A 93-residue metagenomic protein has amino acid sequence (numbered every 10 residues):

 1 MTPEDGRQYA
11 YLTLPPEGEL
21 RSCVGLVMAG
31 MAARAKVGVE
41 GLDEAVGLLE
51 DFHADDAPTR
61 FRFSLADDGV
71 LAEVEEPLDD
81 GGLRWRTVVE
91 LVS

Functional and structural regions predicted by a protein language model:
M1-A10, D51-S93: Conserved beta-strand-loop-beta-strand hairpin that lines the nucleotide-binding pocket of ATP/GTP-utilizing enzymes
T2-V27: An N-terminal amphipathic alpha-helical segment
E17, G38, L78-D80: Short, structured coil/loop segments at alpha-helix boundaries
E19-F52: Conserved short strand/loop->alpha-helix "switch" segment adjacent to the catalytic nucleotide/phosphoryl-transfer site
